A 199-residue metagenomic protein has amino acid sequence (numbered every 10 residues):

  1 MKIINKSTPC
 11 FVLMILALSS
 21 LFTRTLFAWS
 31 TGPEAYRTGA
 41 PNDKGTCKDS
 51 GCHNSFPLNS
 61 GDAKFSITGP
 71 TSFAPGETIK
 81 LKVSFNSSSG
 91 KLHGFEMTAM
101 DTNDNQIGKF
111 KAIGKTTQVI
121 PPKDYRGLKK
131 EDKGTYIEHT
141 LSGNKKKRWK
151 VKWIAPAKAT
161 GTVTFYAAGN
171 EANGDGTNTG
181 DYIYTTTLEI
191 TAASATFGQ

Functional and structural regions predicted by a protein language model:
M1, M14, M97-M100: Detector for methionine-enriched segments
K2-V12: Bacterial N-terminal signal peptides that target proteins for export
V12-L21: Bacterial N-terminal signal peptides
F22-I154, K158-G198: Sequence context surrounding c-type heme c attachment/ligation sites in exported
